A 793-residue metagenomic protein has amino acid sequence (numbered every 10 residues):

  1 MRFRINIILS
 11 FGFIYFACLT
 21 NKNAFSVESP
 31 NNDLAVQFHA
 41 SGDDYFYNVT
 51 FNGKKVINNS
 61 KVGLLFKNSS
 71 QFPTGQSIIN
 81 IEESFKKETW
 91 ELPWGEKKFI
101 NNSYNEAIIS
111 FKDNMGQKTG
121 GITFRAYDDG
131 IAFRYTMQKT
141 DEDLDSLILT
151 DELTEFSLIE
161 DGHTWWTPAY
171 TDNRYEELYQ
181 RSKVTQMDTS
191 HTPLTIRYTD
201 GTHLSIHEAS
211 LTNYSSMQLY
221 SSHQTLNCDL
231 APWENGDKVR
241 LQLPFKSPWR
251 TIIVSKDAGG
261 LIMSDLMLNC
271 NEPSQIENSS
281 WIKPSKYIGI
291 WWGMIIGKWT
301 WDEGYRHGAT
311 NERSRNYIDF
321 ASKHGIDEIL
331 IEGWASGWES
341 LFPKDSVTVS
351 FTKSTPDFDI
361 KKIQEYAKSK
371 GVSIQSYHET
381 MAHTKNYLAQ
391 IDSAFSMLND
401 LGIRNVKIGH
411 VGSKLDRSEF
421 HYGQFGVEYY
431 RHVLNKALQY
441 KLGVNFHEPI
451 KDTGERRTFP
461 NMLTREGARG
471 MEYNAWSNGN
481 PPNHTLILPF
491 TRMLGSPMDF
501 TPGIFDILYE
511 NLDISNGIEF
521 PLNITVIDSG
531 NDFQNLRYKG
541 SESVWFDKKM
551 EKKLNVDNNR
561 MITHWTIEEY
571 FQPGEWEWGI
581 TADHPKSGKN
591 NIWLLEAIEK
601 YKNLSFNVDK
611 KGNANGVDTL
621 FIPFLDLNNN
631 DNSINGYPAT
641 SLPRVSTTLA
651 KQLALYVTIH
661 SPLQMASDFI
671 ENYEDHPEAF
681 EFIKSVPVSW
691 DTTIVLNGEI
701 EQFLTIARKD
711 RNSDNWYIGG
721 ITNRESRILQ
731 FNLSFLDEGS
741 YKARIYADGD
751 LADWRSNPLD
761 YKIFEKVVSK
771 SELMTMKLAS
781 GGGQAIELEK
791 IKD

Functional and structural regions predicted by a protein language model:
M1-S26: Bacterial Sec-dependent N-terminal signal peptides
F25-E277: N-terminal accessory beta-strand-rich subdomains and adjacent acidic, glycine-rich linkers that precede catalytic cores
Y47-V49, F133-M137, I524, N715-T722: Short, well-ordered beta-strand segments enriched in hydrophobic/aromatic residues
I109, N559, T619-F624, A666-Y717 (+1 more regions): Glycan-recognition and catalytic regions of carbohydrate-active enzymes
F245-N316, H324: An acidic-aromatic substrate-binding cleft motif
G333-E519, K589, N630-G636: Aromatic- and carboxylate-enriched substrate-binding clefts and catalytic-loop regions of carbohydrate-active enzymes
I700-Y741, Q784-E787: Carbohydrate-binding surface patches
E765-D793: C-terminal beta-strand-rich structural cap/linker in extracellular carbohydrate-active enzymes
